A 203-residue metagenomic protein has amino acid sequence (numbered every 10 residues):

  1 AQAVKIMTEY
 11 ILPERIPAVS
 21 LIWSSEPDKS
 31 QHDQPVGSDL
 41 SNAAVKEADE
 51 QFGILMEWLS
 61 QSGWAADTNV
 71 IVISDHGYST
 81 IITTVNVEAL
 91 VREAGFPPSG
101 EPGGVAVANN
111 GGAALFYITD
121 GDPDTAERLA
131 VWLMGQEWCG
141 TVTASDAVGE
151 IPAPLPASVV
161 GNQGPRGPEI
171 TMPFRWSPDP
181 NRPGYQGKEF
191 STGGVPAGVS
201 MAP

Functional and structural regions predicted by a protein language model:
A1-P35, M134-G140, N181: His/Asp/Glu-rich, glycine-adjacent segments that coordinate divalent cations and/or stabilize oxyanion chemistry on
A3, G37, S41-A44, A48-Q51 (+3 more regions): Stable alpha-helical elements in mature extracytoplasmic
E14-S20, A65-N69, W138-G140, R166-P168 (+1 more regions): Loop/turn elements at helix/coil->beta-strand transitions in domains of secreted/extracellular proteins
D28-S30, Y78-T84, G112: Active-site environment of divalent metal-dependent phosphoester hydrolases
H32-V36, I82-V85, P183-Y185: Short, solvent-exposed loop/turn and secondary-structure capping segments
L40-E50, L90-G103: Acidic, His- and aromatic-enriched active-site or binding-groove loops in soluble protein domains that engage sugars
E47-L90, A153: Metal-dependent active-site segment of extracytoplasmic phospho-/sulfohydrolases and closely related
G103-P203: Active-site neighborhoods of enzymes that stabilize oxyanions during catalysis
